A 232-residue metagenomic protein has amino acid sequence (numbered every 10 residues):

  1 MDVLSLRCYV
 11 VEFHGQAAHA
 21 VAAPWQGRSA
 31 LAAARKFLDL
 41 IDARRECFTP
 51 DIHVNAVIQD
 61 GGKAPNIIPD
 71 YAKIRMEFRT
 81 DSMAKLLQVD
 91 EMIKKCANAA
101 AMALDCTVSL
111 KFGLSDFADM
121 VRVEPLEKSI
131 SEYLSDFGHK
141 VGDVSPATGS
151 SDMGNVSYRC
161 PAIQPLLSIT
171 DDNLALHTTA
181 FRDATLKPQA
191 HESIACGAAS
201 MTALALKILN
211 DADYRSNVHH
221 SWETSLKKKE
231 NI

Functional and structural regions predicted by a protein language model:
M1-K128, E132-L134, S145-G154: Midchain, well-structured core segments that form catalytic/ion-binding scaffolds
M102, S135, E223-K227: Generic surface-pattern signal
D136-V141: Acyltransferase
G142-S200, L204-A212, S216-I232: Zn-dependent metallopeptidase/amidohydrolase metal-coordination segment
